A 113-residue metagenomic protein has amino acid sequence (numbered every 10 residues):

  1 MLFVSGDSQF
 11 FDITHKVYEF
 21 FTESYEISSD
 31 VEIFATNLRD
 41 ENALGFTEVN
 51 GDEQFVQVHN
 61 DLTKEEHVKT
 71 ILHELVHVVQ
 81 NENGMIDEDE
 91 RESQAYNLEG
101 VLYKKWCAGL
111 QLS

Functional and structural regions predicted by a protein language model:
M1-V4: Acidic/histidine-rich, surface-exposed loop or edge segments in extracytoplasmic proteins
G6-S29: Zn2+-dependent metallopeptidase catalytic core
E23-S24, I33-F55: Catalytic zinc-binding patch centered on the HExxH motif and its immediate surroundings that defines zinc-dependent
E32-I33, K105: Catalytic core of nucleotide-sugar-dependent glycosyltransferases
N37-N42, N81, G100, A108: Membrane-anchoring alpha-helices and their flanking helix-loop junctions
D52-I71, M85-I86, E90: Short pre-active-site segment immediately N-terminal to the catalytic Zn-binding motif
L75-E90, Q94: Catalytic Zn2+-binding segment of zinc metalloproteases
E88-S113: Post-HExxH zinc-binding segment in Zn-dependent metallohydrolases
